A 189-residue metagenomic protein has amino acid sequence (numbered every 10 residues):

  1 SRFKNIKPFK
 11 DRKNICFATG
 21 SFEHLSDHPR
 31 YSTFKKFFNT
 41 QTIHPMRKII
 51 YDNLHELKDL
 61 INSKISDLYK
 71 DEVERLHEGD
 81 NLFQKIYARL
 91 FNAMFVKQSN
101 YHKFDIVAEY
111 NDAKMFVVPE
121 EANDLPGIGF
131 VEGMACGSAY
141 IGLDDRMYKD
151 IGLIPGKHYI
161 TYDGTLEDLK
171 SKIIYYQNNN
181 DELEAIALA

Functional and structural regions predicted by a protein language model:
S1-F130, I141-I151, P155: Nucleotide-sugar donor-binding catalytic core of glycosyltransferases
E132-A135: Short alpha-helix at the nucleotide-sugar/activated-sugar donor binding site of glycosyltransferases and closely
S138: A short helix->loop->beta-strand "cap" motif at the edges of active sites that frequently abuts
I151-Y159, S171-K172: Acidic, glycine-centered active-site loop in nucleotide-sugar glycosyltransferases
Y162: Mg2+-dependent phosphoryl-transfer enzymes with acidic/Ser/Thr/Gly-rich catalytic loops
T165-E182: C-terminal "capping" alpha-helix adjacent to the active site of nucleotide-linked donor transferases in cell-envelope
E182-A189: A short, well-ordered alpha-helix in the C-terminal region of glycosyltransferases
